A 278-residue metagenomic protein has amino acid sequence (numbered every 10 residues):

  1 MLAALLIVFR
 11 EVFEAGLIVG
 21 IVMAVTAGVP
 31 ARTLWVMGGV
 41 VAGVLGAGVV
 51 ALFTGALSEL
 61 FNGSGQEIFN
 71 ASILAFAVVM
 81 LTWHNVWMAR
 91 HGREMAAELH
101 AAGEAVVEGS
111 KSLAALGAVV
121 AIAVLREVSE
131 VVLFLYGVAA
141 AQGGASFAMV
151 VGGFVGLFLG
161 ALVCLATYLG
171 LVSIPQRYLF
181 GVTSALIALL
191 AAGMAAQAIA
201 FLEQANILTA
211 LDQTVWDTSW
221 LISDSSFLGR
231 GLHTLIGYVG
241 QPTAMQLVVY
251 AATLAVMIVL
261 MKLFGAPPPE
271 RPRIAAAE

Functional and structural regions predicted by a protein language model:
M1-E278: Multi-pass alpha-helical transmembrane bundle typical of ion/small-solute transporters and intramembrane aspartyl
